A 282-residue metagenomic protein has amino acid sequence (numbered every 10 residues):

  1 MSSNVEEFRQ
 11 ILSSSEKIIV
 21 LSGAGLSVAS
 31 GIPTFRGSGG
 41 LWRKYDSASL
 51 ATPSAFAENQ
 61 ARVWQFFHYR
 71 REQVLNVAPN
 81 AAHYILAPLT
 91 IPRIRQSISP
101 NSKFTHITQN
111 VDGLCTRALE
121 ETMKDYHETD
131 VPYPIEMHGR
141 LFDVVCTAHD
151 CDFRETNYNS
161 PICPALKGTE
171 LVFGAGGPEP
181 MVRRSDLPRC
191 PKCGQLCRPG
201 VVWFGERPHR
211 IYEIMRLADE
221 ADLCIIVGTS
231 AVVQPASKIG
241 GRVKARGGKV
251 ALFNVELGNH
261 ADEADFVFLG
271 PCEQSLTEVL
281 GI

Functional and structural regions predicted by a protein language model:
M1-I282: Conserved catalytic core of sirtuin-type NAD+-dependent deacylases
